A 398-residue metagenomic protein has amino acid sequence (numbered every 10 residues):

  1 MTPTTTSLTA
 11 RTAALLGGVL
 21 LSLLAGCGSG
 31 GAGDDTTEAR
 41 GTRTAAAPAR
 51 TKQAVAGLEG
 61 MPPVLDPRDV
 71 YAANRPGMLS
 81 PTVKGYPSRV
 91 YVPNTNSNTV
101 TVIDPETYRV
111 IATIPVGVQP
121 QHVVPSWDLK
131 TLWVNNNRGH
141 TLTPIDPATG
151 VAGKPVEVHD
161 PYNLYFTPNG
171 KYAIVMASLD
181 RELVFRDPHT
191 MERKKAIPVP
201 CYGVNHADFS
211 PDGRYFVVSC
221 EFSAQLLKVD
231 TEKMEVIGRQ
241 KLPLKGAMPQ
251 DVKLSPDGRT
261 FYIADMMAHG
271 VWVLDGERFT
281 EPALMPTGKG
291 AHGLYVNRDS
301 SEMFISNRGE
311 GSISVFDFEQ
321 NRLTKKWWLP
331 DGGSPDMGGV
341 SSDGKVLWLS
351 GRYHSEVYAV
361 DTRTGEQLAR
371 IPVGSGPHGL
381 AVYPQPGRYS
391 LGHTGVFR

Functional and structural regions predicted by a protein language model:
T2-L16: Bacterial N-terminal signal peptides that target proteins for export
A14-A25: Bacterial N-terminal signal peptides
C27-R398: Predominantly soluble domains enriched in secretory-pathway, periplasmic, or organellar proteins
